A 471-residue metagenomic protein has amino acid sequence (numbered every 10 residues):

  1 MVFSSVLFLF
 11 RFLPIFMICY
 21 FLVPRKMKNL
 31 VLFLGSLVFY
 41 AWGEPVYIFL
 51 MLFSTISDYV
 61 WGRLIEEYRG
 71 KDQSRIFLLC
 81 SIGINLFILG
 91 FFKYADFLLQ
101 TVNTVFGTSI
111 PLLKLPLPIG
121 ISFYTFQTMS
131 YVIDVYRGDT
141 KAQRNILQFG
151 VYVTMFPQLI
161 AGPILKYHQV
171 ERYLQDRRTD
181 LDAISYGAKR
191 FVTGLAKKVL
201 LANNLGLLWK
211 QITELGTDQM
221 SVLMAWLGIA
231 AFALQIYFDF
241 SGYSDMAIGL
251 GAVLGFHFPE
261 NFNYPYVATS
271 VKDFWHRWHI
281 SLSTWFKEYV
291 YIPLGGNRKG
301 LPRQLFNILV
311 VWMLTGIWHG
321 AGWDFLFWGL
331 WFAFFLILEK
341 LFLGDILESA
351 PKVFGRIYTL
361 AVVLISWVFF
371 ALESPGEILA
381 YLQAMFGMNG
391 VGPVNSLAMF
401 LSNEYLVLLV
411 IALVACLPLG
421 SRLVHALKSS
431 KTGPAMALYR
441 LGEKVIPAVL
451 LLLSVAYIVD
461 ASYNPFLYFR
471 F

Functional and structural regions predicted by a protein language model:
M1-R470: Membrane-embedded transmembrane alpha-helical bundles that form the catalytic cores of multi-pass lipid-modifying
